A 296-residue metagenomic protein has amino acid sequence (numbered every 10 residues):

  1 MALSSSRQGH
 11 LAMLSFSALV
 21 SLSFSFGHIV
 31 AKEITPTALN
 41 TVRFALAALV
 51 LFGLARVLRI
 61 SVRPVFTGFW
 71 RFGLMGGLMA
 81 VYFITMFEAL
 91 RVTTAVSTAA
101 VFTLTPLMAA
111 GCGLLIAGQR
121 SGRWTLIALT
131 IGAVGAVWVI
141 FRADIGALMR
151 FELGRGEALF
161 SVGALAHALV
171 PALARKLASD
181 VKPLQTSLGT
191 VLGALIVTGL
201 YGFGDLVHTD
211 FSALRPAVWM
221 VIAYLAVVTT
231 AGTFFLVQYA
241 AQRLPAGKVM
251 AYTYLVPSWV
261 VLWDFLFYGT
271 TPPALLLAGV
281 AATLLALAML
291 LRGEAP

Functional and structural regions predicted by a protein language model:
M1-T41, G77, V81, T85 (+2 more regions): Glycine-/small-residue-enriched transmembrane alpha-helix faces in small-molecule transporters and effluxers
S17, N40-V42, T98-L104, L173-I196 (+1 more regions): Helix-helix packing/entry segments at the starts of transmembrane helices
L19, S23-F24, F52-F102, W138 (+1 more regions): Specific transmembrane alpha-helical segments of multi-pass solute transporters/efflux pumps, especially DMT/EamA
L22, F26-I29, E33, A47-V65 (+4 more regions): Membrane-interface helix-cap regions at the ends of transmembrane helices in multi-pass membrane proteins
E33-V81, M108-A109, A166-L173, S187-L206 (+2 more regions): Transmembrane alpha-helices of multi-pass small-molecule transport proteins
V50-R59, T105-T130, S258-A278: C-terminal transmembrane-helix exit sites in multi-pass transporters
L51, A109-G111, L115, L129 (+3 more regions): Transmembrane alpha-helical segments that form core, pore/gating elements of small-molecule transporters/exporters
L51, G73, M79, C112 (+4 more regions): Hydrophobic transmembrane alpha-helices of multi-pass small-molecule transport proteins
